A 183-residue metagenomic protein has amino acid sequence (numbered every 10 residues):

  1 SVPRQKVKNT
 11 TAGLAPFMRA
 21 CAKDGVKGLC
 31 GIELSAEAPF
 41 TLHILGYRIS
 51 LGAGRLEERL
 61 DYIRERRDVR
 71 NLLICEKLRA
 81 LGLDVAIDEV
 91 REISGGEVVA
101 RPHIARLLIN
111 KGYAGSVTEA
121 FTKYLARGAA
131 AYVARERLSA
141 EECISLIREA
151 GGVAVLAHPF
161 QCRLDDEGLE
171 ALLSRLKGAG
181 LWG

Functional and structural regions predicted by a protein language model:
S1-P39, Y124-A126, A134, L138-S139 (+2 more regions): An N-terminally biased module of ancient metal coordination in phosphate/nucleic-acid-related enzymes
S1-V99, G178-A179: A metal-dependent hydrolase metal-coordination microenvironment
D68-E76, L81-E167: Divalent metal-binding pocket/active-site signature
